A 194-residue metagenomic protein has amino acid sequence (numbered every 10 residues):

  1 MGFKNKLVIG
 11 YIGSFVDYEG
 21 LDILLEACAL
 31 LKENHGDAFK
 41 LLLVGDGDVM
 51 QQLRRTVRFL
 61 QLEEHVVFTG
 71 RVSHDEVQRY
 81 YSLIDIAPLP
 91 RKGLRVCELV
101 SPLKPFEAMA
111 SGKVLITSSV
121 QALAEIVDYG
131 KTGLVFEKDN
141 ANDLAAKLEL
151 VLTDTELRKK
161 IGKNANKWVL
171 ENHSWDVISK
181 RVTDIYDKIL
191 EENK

Functional and structural regions predicted by a protein language model:
G2-C28, L42, V182: Conserved donor-binding/catalytic core segment of Leloir-type glycosyltransferases
I12-V16, L31, G47, V72: Short donor-sugar binding/catalytic loops of nucleotide-sugar-dependent glycosyltransferases, especially enzymes
V44, Q51-Q78: Nucleotide-activated donor-binding/catalytic signature segment of Leloir-type glycosyltransferases, i.e., the conserved
I86-L89, E107-T117, V127: Short hydrophobic beta-strand element within catalytic cores of glycosyltransferases and related nucleotide-activated
L89-E98: Short Ser/Thr-rich beta->loop micro-motif in glycosyltransferases that lines and helps position the nucleotide-sugar
L99, V120-G130, L134-V135: Short acidic/histidine- and often glycine-rich active-site loop of Leloir-type glycosyltransferases that engages
Y129-G130, L134-A141, L150-E156: Conserved acidic donor-binding segment of nucleotide-sugar-dependent glycosyltransferases
D143, L150, L157-E171, R181-D184 (+1 more regions): A short, well-ordered alpha-helix in the C-terminal region of glycosyltransferases
